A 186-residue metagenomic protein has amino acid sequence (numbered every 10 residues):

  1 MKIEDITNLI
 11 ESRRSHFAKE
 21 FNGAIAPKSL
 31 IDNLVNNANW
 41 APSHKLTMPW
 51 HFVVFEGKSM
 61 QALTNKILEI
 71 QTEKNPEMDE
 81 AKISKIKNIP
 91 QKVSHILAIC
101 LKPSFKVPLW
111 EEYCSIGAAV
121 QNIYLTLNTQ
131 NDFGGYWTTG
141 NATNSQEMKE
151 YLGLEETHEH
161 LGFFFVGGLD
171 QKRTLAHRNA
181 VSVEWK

Functional and structural regions predicted by a protein language model:
M1-K92: N-terminal amphipathic, basic helical "cap/leader" segment at the start of enzyme domains
M1-S12, F17, H160-K186: C-terminal helix-cap and adjacent tail motif
S15, K102-P103: Short connector loops/turns at beta-strand edges and beta->alpha or beta->beta junctions
A38, L97, P103-E150: Small-aliphatic-rich amphipathic alpha-helix that forms the alpha element of a beta-alpha
M60-A62, S104-K106, Q171-R173: Short, acidic Gly/Pro/Ser/Thr-rich loop/turn segments
P90-V93, L97, F163-G168: C-terminal edge-of-domain segments
M148-L161: Short, electropositive alpha-helical surface patch
